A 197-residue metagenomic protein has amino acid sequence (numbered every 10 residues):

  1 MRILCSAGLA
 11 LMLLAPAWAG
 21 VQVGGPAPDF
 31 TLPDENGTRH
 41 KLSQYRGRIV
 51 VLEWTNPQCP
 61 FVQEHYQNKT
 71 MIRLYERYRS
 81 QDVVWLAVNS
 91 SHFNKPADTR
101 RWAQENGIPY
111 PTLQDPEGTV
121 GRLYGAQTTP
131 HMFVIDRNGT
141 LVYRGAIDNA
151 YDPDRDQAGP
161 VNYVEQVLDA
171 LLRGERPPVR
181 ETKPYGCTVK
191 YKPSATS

Functional and structural regions predicted by a protein language model:
M1-L4: Positively charged n-region of N-terminal signal peptides that target proteins for export
S6-P16: Bacterial N-terminal signal peptides
A17-V21: Boundary at the C-terminal end of the N-terminal hydrophobic targeting segment
F30-V50: A short beta-strand-turn-helix
S43-E64, W85, L168: Short active-site neighborhood of thiol/selenol oxidoreductases, capturing the structured segment around
Q63-N106, Q114-L123: Structural microenvironment flanking redox-active thiols in thiol-disulfide oxidoreductases
W102-R144: Short, internal strand/loop/helix patches that form the active-site neighborhood or redox-interaction surface
D136-R137, L141-S197: Thiol-/selenol-based redox modules, centered on thioredoxin-like and closely related oxidoreductase domains
